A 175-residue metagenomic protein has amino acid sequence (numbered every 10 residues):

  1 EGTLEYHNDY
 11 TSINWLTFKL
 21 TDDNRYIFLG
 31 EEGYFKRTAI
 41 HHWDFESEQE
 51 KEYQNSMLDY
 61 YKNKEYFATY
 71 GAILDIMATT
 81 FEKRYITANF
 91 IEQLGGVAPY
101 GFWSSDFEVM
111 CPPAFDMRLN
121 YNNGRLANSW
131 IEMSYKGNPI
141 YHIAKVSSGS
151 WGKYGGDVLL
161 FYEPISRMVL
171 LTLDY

Functional and structural regions predicted by a protein language model:
E1-Y175: Long compositionally biased, domain-poor regions of proteins
